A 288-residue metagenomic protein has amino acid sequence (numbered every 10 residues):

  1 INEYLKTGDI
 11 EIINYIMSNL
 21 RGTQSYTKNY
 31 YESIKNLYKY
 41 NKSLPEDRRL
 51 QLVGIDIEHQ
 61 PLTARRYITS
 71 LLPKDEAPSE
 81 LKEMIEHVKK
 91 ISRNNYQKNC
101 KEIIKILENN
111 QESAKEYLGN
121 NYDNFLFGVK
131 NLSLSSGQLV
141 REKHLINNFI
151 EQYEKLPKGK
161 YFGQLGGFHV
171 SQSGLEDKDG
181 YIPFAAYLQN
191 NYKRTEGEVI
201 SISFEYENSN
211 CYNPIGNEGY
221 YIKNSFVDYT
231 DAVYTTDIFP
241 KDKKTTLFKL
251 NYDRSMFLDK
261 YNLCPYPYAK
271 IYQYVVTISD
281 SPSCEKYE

Functional and structural regions predicted by a protein language model:
Y4-Q152, L165: A substrate-binding/cap region within the structured catalytic cores of diverse enzymes
P45-Q51, P157-Y161, T195-V199: Loop/turn elements at helix/coil->beta-strand transitions in domains of secreted/extracellular proteins
G54, G163, S201-S203: Structural beta-sheet core signal
I146, Q152-K158, A185: Hydrophobic N-terminal alpha-helices or hydrophobic patches in metabolic proteins across all domains of life
P157-D177: Active-site beta-strand/loop microenvironment that shapes enzyme catalytic pockets
V170-E288: C-terminal regions of proteins
